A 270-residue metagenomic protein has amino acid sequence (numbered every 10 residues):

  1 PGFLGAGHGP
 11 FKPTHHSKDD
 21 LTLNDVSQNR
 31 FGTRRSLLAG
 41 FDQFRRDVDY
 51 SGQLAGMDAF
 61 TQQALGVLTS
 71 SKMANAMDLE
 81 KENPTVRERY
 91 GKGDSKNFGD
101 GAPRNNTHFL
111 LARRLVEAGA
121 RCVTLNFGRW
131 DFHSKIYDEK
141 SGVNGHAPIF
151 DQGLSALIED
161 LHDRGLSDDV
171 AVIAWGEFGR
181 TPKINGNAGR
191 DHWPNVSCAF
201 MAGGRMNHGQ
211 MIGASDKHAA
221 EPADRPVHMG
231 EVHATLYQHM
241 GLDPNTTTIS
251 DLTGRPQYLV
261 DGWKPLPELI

Functional and structural regions predicted by a protein language model:
P1-I270: Ligand-binding pockets and gating/stacking loops
